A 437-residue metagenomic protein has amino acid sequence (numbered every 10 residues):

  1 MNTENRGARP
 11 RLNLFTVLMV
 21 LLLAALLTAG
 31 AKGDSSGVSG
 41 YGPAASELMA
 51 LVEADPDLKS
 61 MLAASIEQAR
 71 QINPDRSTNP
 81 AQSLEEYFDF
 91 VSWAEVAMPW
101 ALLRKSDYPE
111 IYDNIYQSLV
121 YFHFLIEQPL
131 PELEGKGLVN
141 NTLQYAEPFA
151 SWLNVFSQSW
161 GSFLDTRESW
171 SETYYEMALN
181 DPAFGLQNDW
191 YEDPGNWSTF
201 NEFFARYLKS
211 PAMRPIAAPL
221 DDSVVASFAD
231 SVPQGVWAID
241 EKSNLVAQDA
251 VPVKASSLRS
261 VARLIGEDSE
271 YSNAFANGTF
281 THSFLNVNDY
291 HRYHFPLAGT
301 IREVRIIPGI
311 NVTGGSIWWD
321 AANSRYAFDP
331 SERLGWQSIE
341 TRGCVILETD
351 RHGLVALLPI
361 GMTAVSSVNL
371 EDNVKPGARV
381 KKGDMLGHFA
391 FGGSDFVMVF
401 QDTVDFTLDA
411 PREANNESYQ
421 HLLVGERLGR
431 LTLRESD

Functional and structural regions predicted by a protein language model:
M1-P10: N-terminal secretory signal peptides that target proteins for export/translocation
L12-F15: Short, aromatic- and cysteine-enriched interfacial helices/patches that mediate contacts at lipid membranes
V17-L26: Bacterial N-terminal signal peptides
A25-S35: N-terminal signal peptide
G33-D437: Contiguous, well-folded functional domains in the mature portion of proteins
